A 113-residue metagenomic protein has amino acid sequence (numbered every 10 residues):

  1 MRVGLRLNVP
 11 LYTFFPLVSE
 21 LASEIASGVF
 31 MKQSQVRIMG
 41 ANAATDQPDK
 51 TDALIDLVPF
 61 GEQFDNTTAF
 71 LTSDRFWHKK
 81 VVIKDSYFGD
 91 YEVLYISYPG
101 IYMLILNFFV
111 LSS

Functional and structural regions predicted by a protein language model:
M1-S113: Extracellular/luminal ectodomains of secreted and membrane glycoproteins with large N-terminal domains
